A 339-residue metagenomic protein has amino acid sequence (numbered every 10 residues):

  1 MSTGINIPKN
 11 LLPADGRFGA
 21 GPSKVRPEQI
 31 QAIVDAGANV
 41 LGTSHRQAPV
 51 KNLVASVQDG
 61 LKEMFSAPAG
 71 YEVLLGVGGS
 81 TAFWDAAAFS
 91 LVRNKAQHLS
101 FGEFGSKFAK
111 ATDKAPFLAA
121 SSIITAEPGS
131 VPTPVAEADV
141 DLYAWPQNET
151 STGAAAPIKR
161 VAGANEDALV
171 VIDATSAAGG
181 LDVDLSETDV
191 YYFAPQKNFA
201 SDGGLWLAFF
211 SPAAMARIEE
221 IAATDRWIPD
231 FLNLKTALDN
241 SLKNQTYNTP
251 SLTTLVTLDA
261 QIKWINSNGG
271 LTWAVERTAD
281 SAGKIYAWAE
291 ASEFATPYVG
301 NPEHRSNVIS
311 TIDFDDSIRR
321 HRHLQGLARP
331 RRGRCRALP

Functional and structural regions predicted by a protein language model:
S2-S44: N-terminal "arm"/small-domain region of PLP-dependent enzymes with the aminotransferase-like
K24, Q196-A279, G283: Active-site C-terminal subdomain of aminotransferase-like
G37-A86, K107-A111: Conserved N-terminal alpha-helix of the aminotransferase class I/II PLP-enzyme fold
T81-Y143: PLP-dependent aminotransferase-like
A126-G179, V190: Active-site phosphate-binding strand-loop segment of PLP-dependent enzymes
L185-Q196, W206: Conserved active-site segment immediately N-terminal to the catalytic lysine that forms the internal aldimine
E290, F294-P339: Conserved C-terminal alpha-helix-loop-beta "cap" of PLP-dependent enzymes that closes/shapes the active-site mouth
